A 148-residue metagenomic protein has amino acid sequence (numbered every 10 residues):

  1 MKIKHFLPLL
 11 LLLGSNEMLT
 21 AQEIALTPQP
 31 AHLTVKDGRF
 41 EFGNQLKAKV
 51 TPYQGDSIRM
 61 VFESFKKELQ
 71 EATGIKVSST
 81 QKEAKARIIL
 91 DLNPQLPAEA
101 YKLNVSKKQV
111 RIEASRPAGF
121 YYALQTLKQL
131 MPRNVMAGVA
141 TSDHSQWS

Functional and structural regions predicted by a protein language model:
M1-A25: Bacterial Sec-dependent N-terminal signal peptides
Q22-S148: Contiguous, structured surface segment used for ligand recognition
